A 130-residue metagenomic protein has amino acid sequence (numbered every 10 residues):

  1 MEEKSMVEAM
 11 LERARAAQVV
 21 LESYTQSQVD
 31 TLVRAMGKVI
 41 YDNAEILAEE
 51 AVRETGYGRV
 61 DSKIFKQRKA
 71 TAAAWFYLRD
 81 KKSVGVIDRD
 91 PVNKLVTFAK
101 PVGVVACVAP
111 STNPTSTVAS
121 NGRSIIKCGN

Functional and structural regions predicted by a protein language model:
M1-L95: N-terminal Rossmann-like NAD(P)+-binding subdomain of aldehyde/semialdehyde dehydrogenases
D80-N130: Conserved small-residue-rich beta-alpha loop and adjacent elements that most often cradle the phosphate/pyrophosphate
